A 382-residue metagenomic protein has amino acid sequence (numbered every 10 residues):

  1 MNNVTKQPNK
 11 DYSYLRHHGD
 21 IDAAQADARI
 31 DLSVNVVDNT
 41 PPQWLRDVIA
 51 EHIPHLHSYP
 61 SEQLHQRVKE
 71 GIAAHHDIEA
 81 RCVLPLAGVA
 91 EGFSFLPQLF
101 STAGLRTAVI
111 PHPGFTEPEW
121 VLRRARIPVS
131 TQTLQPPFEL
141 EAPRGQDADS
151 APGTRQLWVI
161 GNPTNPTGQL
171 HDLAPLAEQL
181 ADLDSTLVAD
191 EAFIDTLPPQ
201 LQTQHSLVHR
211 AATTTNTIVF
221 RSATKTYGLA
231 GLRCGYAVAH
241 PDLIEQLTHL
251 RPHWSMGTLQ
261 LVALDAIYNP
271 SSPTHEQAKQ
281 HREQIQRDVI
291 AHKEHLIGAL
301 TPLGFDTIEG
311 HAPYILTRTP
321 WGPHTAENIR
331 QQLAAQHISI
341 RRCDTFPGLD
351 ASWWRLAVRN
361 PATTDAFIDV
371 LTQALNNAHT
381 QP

Functional and structural regions predicted by a protein language model:
M1-Y59, A74, A357: N-terminal "arm"/small-domain region of PLP-dependent enzymes with the aminotransferase-like
H17, E309-A312, T317, Q336-V358: Conserved PLP cofactor-binding pocket of PLP-dependent enzymes
P42, Q63-Q66, N216-I308: PLP-dependent aminotransferase class I/II
R67-T107: Phosphate-binding glycine-rich loop
L99-R123, P128, Q132-Q135: Conserved PLP-anchoring active-site segment centered on the Schiff-base-forming lysine
S130-Q200: Active-site phosphate-binding strand-loop segment of PLP-dependent enzymes
I290, G298-Q336: Conserved PLP-binding catalytic core of the aspartate aminotransferase-like
A335-Q336, P347-P382: PLP-dependent enzyme catalytic core of the Aspartate aminotransferase-like
